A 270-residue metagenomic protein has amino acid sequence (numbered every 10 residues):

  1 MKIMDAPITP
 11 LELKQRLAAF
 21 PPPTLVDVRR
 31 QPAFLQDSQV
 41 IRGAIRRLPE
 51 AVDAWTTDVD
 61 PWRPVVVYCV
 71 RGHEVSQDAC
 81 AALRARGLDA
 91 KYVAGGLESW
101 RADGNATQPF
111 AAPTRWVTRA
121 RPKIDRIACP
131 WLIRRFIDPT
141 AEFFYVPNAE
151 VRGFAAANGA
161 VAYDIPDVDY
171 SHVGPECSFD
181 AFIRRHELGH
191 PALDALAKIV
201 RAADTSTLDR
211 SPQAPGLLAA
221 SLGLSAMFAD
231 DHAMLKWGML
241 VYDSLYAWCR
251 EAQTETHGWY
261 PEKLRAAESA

Functional and structural regions predicted by a protein language model:
M1-Q39, Q108-C129, R135, G258-E262: Flexible, polar/low-complexity N-terminal or interdomain linker segments that lie immediately upstream of folded
P23, V65, A90-K91, A141-F143: Hydrophobic anchor at the start of a short beta-strand that flanks the dinucleotide cofactor-binding loop
L35-I41, G153-A157: Short loop/helix-cap segments at secondary-structure boundaries that form the rim of catalytic
R46-L48: Short acidic-hydrophobic, aromatic-tinged amphipathic segments that line or gate anion-handling sites
V52-S99: Catalytic cysteine-centered active loop of the rhodanese-like fold, especially the PTP/DSP P-loop
G96-N105, T114: Long, charge-dense
P113-R121, D125-L264: Extended, well-folded catalytic/binding cores that form a central cleft or groove in large enzyme and scaffold domains
